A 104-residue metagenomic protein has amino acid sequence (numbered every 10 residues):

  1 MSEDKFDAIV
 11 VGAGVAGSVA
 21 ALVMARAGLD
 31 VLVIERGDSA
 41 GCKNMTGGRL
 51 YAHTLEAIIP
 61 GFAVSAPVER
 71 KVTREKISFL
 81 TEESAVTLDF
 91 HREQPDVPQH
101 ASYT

Functional and structural regions predicted by a protein language model:
M1-E3, E69: Solvent-exposed alpha-helices and their adjacent loops that cap or buttress functional pockets in soluble metabolic
D4-V33: N-terminal Rossmann-like FAD-binding beta1-loop-alpha1 element of flavoenzymes
V23, D30, R36-T104: Conserved N-terminal/central alpha/beta ligand/cofactor-binding core
